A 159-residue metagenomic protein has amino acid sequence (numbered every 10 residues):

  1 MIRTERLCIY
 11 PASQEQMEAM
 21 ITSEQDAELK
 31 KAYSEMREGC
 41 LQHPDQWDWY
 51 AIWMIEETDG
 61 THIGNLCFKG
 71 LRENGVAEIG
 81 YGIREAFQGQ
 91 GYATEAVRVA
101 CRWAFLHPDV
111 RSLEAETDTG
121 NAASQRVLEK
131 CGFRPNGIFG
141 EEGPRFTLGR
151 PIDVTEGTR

Functional and structural regions predicted by a protein language model:
M1-E78, I83-A86, V99-H107, G120 (+1 more regions): GNAT-family acyltransferases
G91-T94: Glycine-rich acyl-CoA binding loop
L106-E116: Conserved GNAT acetyl-CoA-binding A-motif
A115-Q125: Conserved beta-strand-loop-alpha-helix junction that forms the acyl-donor binding cleft
L128: Conserved active-site tyrosine of GNAT-family acetyltransferases
